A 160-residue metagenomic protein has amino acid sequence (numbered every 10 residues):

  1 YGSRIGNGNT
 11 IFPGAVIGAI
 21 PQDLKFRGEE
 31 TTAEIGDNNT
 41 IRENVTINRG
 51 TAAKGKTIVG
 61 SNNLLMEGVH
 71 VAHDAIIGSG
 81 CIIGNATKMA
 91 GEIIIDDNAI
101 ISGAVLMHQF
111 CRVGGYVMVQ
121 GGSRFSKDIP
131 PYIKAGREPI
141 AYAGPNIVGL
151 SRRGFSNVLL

Functional and structural regions predicted by a protein language model:
Y1-G136, I140-A141: Structural signal for interior beta-strand "rungs" in well-ordered beta-sheet cores of soluble enzyme domains
Y142-G149: Acidic/polar active-site rim loop that often engages polyanionic ligands
S151-L160: An accessory alpha-helical subdomain
